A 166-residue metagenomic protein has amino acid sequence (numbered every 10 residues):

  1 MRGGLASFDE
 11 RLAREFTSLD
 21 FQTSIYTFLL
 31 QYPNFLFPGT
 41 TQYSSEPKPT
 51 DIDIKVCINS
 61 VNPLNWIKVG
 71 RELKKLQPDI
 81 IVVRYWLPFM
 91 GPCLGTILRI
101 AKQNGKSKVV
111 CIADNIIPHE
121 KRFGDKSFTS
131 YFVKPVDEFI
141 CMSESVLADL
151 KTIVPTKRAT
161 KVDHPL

Functional and structural regions predicted by a protein language model:
M1-E10, W86-G91, E120: A short, glycine/small-residue-rich beta-strand->loop->alpha-helix junction that serves as a flexible
M1-P33, F37, E138: N-terminal subdomain of nucleotide-sugar transferases
S18, P33-N62, E72, Q77: Conserved nucleotide-sugar phosphate-binding/catalytic loop shared by glycosyltransferases and other
L19-S24, L76, K106-K108: A generic structural motif
F21, K121-F123, A148-I153, K157 (+1 more regions): Acidic anion/phosphate-binding donor-loop and adjacent secondary structure in glycosyltransferase catalytic cores
L29, S145, P165: Carbohydrate-associated surface elements
I54-V61, K68-P92, K108: Short N-terminal targeting/anchoring amphipathic segment
G105-V110, N115-P135, E144, A148: Nucleotide-sugar donor phosphate/pyrophosphate-binding loop at the beta->alpha transition of glycosyltransferases
